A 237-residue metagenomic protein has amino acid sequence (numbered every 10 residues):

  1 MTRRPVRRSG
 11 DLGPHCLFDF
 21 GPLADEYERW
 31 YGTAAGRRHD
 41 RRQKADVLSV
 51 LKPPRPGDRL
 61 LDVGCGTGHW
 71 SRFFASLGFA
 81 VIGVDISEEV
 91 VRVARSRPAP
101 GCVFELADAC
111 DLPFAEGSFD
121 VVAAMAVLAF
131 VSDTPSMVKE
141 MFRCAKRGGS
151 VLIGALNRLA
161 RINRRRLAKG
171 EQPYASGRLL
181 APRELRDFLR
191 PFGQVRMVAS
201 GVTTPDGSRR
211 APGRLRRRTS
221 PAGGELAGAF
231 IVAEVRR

Functional and structural regions predicted by a protein language model:
T2-R55, H69, F73, S208-R210 (+1 more regions): Conserved class I S-adenosyl-L-methionine
L61, T67-D111: Class I SAM-dependent methyltransferase SAM/SAH-binding core
A123: A conserved beta-strand element that flanks and buttresses the S-adenosyl-L-methionine
A126-A129: Short catalytic micro-motifs in class I SAM-dependent methyltransferases
P135-R147: A short glycine-rich, Lys/Arg-flanked "PGG" loop and its adjoining helix->strand segment in the class I
S150-S176: Conserved class I S-adenosyl-L-methionine
S176-V198: Short alpha-helix
D187, R196-R237: A C-terminal cap/extension of S-adenosyl-L-methionine-dependent methyltransferases that defines the acceptor-substrate
